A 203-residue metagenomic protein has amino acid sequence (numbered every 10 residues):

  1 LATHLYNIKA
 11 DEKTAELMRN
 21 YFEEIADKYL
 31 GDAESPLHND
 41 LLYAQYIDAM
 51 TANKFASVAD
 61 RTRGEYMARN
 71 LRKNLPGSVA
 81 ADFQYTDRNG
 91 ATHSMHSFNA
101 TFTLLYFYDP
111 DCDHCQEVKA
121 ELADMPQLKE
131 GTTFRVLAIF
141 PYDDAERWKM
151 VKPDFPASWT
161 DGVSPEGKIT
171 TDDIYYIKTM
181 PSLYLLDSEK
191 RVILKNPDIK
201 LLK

Functional and structural regions predicted by a protein language model:
L1-H93: Oxidative protein folding and maturation machinery
Q84-Y85, F107, L185: Hydrophobic beta-strand positions
A91-L122, R135-L137: Short active-site neighborhood of thiol/selenol oxidoreductases, capturing the structured segment around
N99-F102, G131-F134, M180-P181, E189: Active-site lining segments that contact anionic ligands and/or coordinate catalytic metals
D109-P110, Y142, E189: Solvent-exposed coil/turn segments that connect beta secondary-structure elements in extracytoplasmic/periplasmic
Q116-P153, G167-D173: Structural microenvironment flanking redox-active thiols in thiol-disulfide oxidoreductases
R135, S158-T160: Conserved beta-strand segments of alpha/beta enzyme cores
G167-K203: Thiol/disulfide oxidoreductase modules built on the thioredoxin-like
